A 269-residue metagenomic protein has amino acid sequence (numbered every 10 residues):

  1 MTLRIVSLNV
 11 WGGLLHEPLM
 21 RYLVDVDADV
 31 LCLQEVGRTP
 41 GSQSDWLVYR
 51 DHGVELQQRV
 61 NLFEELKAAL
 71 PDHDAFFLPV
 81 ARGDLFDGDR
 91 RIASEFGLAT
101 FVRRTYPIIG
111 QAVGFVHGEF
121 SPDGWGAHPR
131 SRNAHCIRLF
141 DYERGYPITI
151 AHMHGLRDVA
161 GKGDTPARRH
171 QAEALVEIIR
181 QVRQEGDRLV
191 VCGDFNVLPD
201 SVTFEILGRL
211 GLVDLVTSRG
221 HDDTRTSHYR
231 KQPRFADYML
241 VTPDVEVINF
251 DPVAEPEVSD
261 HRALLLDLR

Functional and structural regions predicted by a protein language model:
I5-N9, Y22-V54, F101, I137 (+4 more regions): Active-site beta-strand/loop signature of hydrolases that rely on acidic residues for catalysis
V6, A81, A151, G155-D164 (+3 more regions): Membrane-proximal envelope and lipid/glycan-remodeling enzymes
S7-G12, G126, P166-R169: Short, flexible loop segments at the rims of nucleotide/cofactor-binding pockets, characterized by
G13-L15, R38-G41, G83-L85, R157-G161 (+3 more regions): Active-site environment of divalent metal-dependent phosphoester hydrolases
G13-L23: Short, acidic/polar
G37-P147, D251-E255: Structured beta-strand-rich core segments of catalytic domains in phosphoester-bond hydrolases
Y106, E177-L189, N196-R269: Metal-dependent phosphoester-hydrolase catalytic domains
H154-L175, D200-G208: Active-site-proximal segments of metal-dependent phosphoesterases and phosphodiesterases across multiple
